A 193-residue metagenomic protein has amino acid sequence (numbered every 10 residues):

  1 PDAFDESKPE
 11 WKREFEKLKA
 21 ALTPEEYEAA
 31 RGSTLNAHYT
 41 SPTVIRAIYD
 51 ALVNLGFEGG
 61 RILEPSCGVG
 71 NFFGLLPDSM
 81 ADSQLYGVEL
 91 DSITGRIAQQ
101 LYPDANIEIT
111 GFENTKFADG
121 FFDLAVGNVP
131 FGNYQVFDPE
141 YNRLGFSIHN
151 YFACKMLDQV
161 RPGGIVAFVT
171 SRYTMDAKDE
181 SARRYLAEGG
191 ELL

Functional and structural regions predicted by a protein language model:
P1-L101: Class I S-adenosyl-L-methionine
I48, V88-S92, G145-L193: Conserved Class I SAM-dependent methyltransferase catalytic core
Q84, A105-N106, E191: Conserved beta-strand segments of alpha/beta enzyme cores
D104-F112: Conserved SAM-binding strand-loop segment of SAM-dependent methyltransferases
K116-V126: A short acidic, Gly/Pro-enriched loop at the edge of an enzyme's catalytic core that lines a small-molecule cofactor
V126-Q135: A short SAM/SAH-binding and catalytic strip from SAM-dependent methyltransferases
Q135-D138, K178: Conserved ATPase-coupling elements of RecA-like P-loop NTPase cores
P139-L144: Short glycine-enriched, charge-decorated loop/helix-capping segments at active-site entrances that position
